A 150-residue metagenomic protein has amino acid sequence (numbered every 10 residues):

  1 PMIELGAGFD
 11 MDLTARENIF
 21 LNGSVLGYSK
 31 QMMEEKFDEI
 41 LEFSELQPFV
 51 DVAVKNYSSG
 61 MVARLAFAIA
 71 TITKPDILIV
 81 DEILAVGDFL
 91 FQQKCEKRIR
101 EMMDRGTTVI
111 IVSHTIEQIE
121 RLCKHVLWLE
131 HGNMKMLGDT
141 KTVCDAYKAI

Functional and structural regions predicted by a protein language model:
F20, M32-F49: Conserved ABC ATPase "signature" region
T71-V80: A short, proline-enriched helix->beta-strand linker immediately N-terminal to the Walker B motif in ABC-type P-loop
Q92-R105: Helical segment within the ABC ATPase nucleotide-binding domain
S113-H114: H-loop/switch region of ABC-family ATPase nucleotide-binding domains
I119-R121: A short, surface-exposed alpha-helical micro-motif characterized by mixed small hydrophobic and charged/polar residues
H131-G132, Y147: Conserved ABC ATPase "signature" C-loop
L137-G138: ABC ATPase "signature
